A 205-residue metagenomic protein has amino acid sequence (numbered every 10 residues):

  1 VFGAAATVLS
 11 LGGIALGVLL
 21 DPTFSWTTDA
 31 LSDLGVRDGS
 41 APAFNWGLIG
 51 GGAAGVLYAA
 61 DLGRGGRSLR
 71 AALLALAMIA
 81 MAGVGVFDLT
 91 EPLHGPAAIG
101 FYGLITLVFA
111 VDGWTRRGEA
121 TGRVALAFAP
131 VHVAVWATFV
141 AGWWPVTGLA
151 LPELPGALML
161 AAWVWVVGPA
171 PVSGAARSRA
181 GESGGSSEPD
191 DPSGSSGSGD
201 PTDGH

Functional and structural regions predicted by a protein language model:
V1-L20: N-terminal signal-anchor transmembrane alpha helix
L16-A30: Interfacial/capping segments of alpha-helical transmembrane domains
D33-A53: Interfacial helix-start motif at the membrane-water boundary
A60-R70, W114-G122, S173: Membrane-interface helix-boundary motifs at transmembrane edges
L74-G118: Membrane-proximal helix-loop-helix units in multi-pass membrane proteins
G118-G181, D200-H205: Terminal transmembrane helical module of multi-pass membrane proteins
E182-G204: Intrinsically disordered, low-complexity segments enriched in serine/proline and basic residues
